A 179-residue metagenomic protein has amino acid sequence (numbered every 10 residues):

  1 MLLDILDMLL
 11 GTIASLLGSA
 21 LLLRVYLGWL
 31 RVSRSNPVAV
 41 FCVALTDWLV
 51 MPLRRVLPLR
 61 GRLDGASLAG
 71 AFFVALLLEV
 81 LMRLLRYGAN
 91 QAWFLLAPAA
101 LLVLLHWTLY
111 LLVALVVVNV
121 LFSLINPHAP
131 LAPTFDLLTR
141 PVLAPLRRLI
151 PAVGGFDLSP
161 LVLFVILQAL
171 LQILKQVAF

Functional and structural regions predicted by a protein language model:
M1-F179: Selective transmembrane helix interface/packing segments
